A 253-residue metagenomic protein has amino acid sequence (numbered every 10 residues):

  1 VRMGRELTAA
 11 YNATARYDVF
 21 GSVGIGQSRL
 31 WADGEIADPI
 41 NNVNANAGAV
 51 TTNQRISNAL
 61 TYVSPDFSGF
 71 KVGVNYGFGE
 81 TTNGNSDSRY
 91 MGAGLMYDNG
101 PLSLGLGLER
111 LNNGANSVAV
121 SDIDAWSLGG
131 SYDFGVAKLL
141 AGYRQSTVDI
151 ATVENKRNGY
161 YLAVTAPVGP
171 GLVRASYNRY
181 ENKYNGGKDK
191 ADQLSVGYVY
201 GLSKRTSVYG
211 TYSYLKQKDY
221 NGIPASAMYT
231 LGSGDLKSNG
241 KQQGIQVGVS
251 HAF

Functional and structural regions predicted by a protein language model:
V1-G79, D87-R89, M96-S103: Outer membrane beta-barrel
R2-G4, G73-N75, L140-G142, G197 (+2 more regions): Outer-envelope exported proteins of Gram-negative bacteria
A13-G21, V118, V153, G187 (+1 more regions): Outer-membrane beta-barrel and related beta-rich outer-membrane complex signature in Gram-negative bacteria
N46-N53, G79-S86, N113-A119, D149-V153 (+2 more regions): Outer-membrane beta-barrel domain signature
V63, S68-G69, L202-R205, N239: Short loop/turn motifs that connect adjacent beta-strands in outer-membrane beta-barrel proteins
M91-Y200, Y212-Y214: Detector for outer-membrane/organellar transmembrane beta-barrel domains, recognizing the amphipathic beta-strand
L202-V208, Y212-M228: C-terminal beta-signal and adjacent terminal beta-strands/loops of Gram-negative outer-membrane beta-barrel proteins
K237-F253: Outer-membrane beta-barrel "beta-signal"
